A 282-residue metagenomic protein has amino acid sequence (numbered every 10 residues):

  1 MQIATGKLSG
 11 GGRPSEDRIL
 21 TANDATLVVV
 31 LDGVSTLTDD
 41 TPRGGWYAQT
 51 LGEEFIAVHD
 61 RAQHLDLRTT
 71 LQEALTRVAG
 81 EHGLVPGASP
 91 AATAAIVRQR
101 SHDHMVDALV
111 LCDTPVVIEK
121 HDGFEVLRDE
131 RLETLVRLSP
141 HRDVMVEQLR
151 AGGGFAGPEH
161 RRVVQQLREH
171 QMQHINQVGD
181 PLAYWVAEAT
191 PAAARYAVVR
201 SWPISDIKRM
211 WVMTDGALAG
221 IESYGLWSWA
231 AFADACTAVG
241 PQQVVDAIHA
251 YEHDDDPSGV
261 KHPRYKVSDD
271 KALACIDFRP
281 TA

Functional and structural regions predicted by a protein language model:
M1-A282: PP2C/PPM-type serine/threonine phosphatase catalytic domain
